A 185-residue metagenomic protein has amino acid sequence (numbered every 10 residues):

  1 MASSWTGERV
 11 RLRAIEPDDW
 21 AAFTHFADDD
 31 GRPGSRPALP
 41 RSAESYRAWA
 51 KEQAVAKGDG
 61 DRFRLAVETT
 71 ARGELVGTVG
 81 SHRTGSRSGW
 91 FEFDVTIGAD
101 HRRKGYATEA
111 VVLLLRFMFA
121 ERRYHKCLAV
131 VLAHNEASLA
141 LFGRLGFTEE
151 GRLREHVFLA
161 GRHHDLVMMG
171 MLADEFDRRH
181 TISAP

Functional and structural regions predicted by a protein language model:
M1-D100, H163-H164, M168-P185: GNAT-family acyltransferases
I15, L65, F117-F119, F147: Conserved hydrophobic/aromatic "anchor" residues that stabilize well-ordered secondary structure elements
G73, G105, N135, G161: Conserved G/P- and acidic residue-centered "switch" motifs that form tight phosphate/ATP-binding loops in soluble
I97, L132-A133: Short amphipathic helical patch at the helix-1/turn junction of helix-turn-helix
R103-F117, E136-R144: Conserved acetyl-CoA-binding loop-helix of GNAT-fold acetyltransferases
E121-Y124, R144-L145: Structural motif
L128-V131, T148-D165: Conserved catalytic-core motifs of GNAT/GCN5-like acyltransferases
